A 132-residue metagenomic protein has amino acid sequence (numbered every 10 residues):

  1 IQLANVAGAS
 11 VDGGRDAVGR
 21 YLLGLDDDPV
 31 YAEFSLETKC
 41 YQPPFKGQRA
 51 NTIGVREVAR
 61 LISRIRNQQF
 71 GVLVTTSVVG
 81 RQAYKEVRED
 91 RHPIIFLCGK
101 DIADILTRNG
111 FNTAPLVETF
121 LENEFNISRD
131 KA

Functional and structural regions predicted by a protein language model:
I1-A132: Mixed-charge (Asp/Glu-Lys/Arg
